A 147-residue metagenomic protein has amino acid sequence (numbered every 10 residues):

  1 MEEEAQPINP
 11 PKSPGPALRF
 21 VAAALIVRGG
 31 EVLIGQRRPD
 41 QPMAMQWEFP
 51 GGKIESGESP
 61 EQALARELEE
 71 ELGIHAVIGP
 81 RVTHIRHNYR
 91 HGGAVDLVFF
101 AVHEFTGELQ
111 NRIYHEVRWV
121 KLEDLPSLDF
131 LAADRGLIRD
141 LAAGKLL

Functional and structural regions predicted by a protein language model:
E2, A65, E69, H75 (+1 more regions): HhH-family (HhH-GPD) DNA N-glycosylase catalytic core used in base-excision repair
E2-E4, I8-L33, K53: Conserved N-terminal beta-strand and adjoining loop/helix that marks the start of the Nudix/MutT-like hydrolase domain
F20-A22, G30, V95-V98, H115: Change "...and in nucleic-acid phosphodiester-cleaving endonucleases..." to "...and in nucleic-acid processing enzymes
G29-E31, R38, H103-E108, L122-D124: Short loop segments at secondary-structure junctions
E31-E70, I74: Conserved Nudix-box catalytic region and its N-terminal flanking loop in Nudix hydrolases and closely related
H75-A76, T83-E108, R118: Active-site-adjacent beta-strand/loop module that shapes the phosphate/pyrophosphate-binding cleft
A101, Q110-L141: NUDIX/MutT-family hydrolases
